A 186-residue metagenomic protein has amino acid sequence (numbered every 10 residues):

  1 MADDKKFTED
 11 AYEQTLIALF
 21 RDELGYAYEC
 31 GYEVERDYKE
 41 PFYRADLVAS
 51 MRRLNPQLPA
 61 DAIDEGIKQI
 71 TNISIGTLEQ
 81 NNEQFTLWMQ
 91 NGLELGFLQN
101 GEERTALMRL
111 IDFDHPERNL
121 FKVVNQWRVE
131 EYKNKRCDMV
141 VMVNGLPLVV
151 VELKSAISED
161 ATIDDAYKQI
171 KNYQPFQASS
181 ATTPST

Functional and structural regions predicted by a protein language model:
M1-T186: An alpha-helical interface "stripe"
